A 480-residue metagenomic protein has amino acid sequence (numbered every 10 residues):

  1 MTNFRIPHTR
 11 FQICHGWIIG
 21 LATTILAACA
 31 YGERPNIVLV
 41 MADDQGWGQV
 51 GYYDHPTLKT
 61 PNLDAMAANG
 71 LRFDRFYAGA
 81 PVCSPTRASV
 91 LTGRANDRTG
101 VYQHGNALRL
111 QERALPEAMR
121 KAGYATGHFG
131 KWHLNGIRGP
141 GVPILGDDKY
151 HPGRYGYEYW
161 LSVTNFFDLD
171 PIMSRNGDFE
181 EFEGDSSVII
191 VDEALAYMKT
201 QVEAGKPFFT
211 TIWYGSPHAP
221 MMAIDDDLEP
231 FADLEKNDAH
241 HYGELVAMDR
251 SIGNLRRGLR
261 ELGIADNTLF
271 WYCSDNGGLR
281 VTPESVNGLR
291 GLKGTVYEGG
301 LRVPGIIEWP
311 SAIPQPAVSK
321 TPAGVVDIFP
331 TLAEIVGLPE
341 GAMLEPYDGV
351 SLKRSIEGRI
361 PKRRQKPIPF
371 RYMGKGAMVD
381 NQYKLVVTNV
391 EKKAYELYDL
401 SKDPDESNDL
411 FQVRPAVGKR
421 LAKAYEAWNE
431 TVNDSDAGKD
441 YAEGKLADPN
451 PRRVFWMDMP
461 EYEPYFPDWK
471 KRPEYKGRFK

Functional and structural regions predicted by a protein language model:
M1-C14: N-terminal secretory signal peptides that target proteins for export/translocation
C14-A27: Bacterial N-terminal signal peptides
C29-E396, L400-E430, D436-K439, P449-K480: Formylglycine-dependent sulfatase
